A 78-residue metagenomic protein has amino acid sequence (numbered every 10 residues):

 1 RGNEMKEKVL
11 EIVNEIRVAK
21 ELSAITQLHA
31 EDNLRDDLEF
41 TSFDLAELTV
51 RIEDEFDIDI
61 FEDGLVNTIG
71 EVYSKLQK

Functional and structural regions predicted by a protein language model:
G2-F40, D44, T49, E55-K78: Phosphopantetheine-dependent thiolation modules in NRPS/PKS and related acyl-activating systems
